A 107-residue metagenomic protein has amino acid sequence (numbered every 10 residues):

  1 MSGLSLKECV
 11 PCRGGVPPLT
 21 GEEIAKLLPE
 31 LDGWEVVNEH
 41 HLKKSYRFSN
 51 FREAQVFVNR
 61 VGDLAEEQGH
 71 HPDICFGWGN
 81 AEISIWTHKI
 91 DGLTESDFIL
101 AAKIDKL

Functional and structural regions predicted by a protein language model:
M1-D32, V37-L107: Long, contiguous binding/interaction regions
